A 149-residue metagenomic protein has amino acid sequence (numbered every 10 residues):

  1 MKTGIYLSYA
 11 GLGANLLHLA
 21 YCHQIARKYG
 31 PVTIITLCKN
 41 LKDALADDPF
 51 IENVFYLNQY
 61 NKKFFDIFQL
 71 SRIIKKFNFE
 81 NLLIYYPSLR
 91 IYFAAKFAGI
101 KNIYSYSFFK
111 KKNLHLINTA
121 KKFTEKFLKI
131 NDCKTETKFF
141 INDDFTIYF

Functional and structural regions predicted by a protein language model:
M1-F149: Catalytic machinery of carbohydrate-active enzymes, primarily nucleotide-sugar-dependent glycosyltransferases
